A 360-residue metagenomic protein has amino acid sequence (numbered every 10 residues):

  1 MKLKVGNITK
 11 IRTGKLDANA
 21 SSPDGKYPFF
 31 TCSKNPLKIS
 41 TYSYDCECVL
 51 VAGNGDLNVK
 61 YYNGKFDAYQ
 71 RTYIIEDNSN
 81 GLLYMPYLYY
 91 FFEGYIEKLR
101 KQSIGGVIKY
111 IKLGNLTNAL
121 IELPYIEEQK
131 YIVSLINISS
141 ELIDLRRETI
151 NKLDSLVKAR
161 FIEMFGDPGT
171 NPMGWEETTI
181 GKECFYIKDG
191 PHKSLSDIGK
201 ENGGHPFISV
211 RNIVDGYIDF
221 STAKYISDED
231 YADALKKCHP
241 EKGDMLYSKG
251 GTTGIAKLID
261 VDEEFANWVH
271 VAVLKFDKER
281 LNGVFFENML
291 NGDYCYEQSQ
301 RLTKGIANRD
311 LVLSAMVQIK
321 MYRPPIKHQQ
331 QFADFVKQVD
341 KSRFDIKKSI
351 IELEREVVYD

Functional and structural regions predicted by a protein language model:
M1-T31, N118-V133, E148-P191, Q318 (+2 more regions): Non-catalytic DNA-recognition/assembly elements of restriction-modification systems
K2, F66-Y73, G105-E127, E264-A272 (+2 more regions): A short glycine-rich beta-alpha junction/loop motif
G6-E47, N63, A68-Q70, G181-D197 (+2 more regions): Sequence-specific dsDNA recognition surfaces
N80-P86, R280-V284: Short, conserved charged micro-motifs
L142-L145: Contiguous mid-protein beta-loop-alpha structural module that forms a pocket-lining wall or clamp of enzyme active
Y247-S248: A generic structural signal for residues embedded in beta-strands
T253-D260: Short, Lys/Arg- and Gly-enriched loop/turn segments at beta-strand edges
